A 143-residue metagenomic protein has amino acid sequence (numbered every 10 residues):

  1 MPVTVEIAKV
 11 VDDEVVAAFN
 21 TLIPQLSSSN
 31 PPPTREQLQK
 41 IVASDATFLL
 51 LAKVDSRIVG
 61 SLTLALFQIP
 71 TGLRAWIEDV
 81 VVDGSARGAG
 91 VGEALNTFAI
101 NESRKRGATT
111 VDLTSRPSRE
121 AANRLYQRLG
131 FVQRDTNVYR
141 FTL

Functional and structural regions predicted by a protein language model:
M1-P32: Short amphipathic alpha-helix that is part of the acyltransferase structural core
K40-L51, T71, W76: A short helix-loop-beta-strand connector motif used in the catalytic cores of GNAT acetyltransferases and, in some
L51, R57-L66, W76, V81: Conserved beta-strand in the GNAT
K53-D55, F141-L143: Active-site beta-strand termini and strand-to-loop segments that position acidic
F67-I77, R87, R134: A conserved beta-turn-beta hairpin within the catalytic core of GNAT-like acetyltransferases that forms part
V82, G88-N101, R124, R128: Conserved acetyl-CoA-binding loop-helix of GNAT-fold acetyltransferases
E93, P117-D135, R140-F141: Conserved active-site alpha-helix within GNAT-family acetyltransferase domains
S103-S115: Conserved GNAT acetyl-CoA-binding A-motif
